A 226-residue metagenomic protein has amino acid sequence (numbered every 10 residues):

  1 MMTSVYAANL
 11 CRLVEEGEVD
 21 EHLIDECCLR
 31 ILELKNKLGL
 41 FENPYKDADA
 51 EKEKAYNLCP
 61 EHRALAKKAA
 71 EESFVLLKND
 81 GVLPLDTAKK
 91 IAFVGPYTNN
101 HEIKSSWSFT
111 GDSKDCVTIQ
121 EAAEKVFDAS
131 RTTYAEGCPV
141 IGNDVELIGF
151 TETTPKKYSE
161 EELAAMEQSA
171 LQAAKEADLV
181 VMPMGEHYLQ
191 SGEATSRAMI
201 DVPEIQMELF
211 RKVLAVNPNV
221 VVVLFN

Functional and structural regions predicted by a protein language model:
T3-E21, E33-L34, Y56, A64-N226: C-terminal non-catalytic regions of proteins with extracellular/luminal or membrane-system context
L29, E33-K52: Conserved, charged catalytic cores of large soluble enzymes
E51-P60: Short glycine/proline- and acidic residue-enriched helix-loop micro-motifs that form flexible lids or anion-recognition
